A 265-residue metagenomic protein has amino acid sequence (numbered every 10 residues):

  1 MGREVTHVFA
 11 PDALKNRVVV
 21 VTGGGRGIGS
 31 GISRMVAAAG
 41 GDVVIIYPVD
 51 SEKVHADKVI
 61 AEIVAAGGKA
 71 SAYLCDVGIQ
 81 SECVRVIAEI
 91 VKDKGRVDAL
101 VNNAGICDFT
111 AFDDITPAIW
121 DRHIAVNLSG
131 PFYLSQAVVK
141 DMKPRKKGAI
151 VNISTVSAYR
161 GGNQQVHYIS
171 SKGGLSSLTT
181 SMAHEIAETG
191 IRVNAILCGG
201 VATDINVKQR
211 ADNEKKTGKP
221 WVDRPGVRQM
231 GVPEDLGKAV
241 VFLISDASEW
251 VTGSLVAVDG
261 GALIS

Functional and structural regions predicted by a protein language model:
G2-F9, R160, V241, T252-S265: Short C-terminal tail/terminal secondary-structure segment of NAD(P)H-dependent dehydrogenase/reductase domains
G25-G27: Conserved glycine-rich cofactor-binding loop
D57, D114, E188, G199-P225 (+1 more regions): A glycine/serine/threonine-rich, flexible loop-to-helix segment that serves as the NAD(P) cofactor-binding "lid"
V97, A111-F112, T116-I124, T217 (+1 more regions): Substrate-binding pocket helix/loop in short-chain dehydrogenase/reductase
S135, S171: Active-site helix of classical SDR
K140, H184-E188, E249: Alpha-helical segment proximal to the catalytic Tyr-Lys
T155: Residue(s) in the substrate-gating loop at a strand-loop-helix junction that position the organic substrate next
